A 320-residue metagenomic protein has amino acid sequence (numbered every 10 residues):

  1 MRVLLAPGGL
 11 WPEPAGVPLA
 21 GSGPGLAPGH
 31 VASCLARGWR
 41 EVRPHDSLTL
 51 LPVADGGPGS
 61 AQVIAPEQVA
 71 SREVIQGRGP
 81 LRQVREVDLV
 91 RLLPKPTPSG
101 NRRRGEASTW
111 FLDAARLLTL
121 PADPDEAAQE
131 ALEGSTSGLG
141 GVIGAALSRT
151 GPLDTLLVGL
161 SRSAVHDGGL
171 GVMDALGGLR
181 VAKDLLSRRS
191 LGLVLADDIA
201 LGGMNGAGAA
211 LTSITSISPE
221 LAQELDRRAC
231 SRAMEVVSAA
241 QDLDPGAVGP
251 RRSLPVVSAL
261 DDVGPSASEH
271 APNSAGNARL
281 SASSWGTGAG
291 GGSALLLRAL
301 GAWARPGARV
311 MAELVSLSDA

Functional and structural regions predicted by a protein language model:
M1-A320: N-terminal loops that bind phosphate or other acidic moieties and the adjacent beta-alpha structural core
